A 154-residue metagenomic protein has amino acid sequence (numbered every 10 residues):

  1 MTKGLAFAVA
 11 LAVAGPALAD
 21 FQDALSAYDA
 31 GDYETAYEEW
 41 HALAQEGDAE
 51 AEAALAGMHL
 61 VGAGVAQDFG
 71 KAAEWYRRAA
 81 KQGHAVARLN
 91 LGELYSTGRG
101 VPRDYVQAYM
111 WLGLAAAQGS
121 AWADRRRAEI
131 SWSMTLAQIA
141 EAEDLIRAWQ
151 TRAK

Functional and structural regions predicted by a protein language model:
T2-A10: Sec-dependent signal peptide recognition, specifically the positively charged N-region followed immediately by
A14-P16: N-terminal signal peptide c-region/cleavage motif recognized by signal peptidases
D20-A27, E39-L43, A54-V61, N90-T97 (+1 more regions): Hydrophobic face of amphipathic alpha-helices that form TPR/SEL1-like repeat modules and related alpha-solenoid
F21, A53, E74, L89 (+2 more regions): TPR/TPR-like alpha-solenoid signature
Y28-D32, W40, Q45-D48, V61-A63 (+6 more regions): Short helix-capping/linker turns of helical repeat alpha-solenoids
W122-K154: Terminal, low-structured helical/coil segments at or just beyond the last alpha-helical repeat
